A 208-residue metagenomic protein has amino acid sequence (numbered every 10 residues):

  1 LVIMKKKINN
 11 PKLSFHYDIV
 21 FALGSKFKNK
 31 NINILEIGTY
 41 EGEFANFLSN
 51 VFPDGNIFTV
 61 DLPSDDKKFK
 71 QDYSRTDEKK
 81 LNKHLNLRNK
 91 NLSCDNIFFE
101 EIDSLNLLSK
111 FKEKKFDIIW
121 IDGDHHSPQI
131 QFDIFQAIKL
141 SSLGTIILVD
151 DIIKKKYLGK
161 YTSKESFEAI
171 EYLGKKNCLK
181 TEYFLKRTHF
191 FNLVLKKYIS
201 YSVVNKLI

Functional and structural regions predicted by a protein language model:
L1-I3: Short, Lys/Arg-enriched N-terminal segments with co-localized hydrophobic residues within the first ~10-30 amino acids
K5-P11, D18-I208: S-adenosylmethionine/decaboxylated-SAM
